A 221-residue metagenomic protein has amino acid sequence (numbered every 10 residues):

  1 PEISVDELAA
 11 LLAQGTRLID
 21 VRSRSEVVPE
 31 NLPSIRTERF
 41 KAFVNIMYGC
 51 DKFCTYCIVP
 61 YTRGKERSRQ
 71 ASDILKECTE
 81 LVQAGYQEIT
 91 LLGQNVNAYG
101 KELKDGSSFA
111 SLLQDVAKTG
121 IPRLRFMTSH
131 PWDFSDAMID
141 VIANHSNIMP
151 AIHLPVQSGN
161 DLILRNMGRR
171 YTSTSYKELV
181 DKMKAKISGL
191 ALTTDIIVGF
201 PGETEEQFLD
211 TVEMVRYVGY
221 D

Functional and structural regions predicted by a protein language model:
P1-Y99, A137, I142, I152 (+3 more regions): Proteins enriched for Cys/Gly/acidic motifs involved in redox and nucleic-acid/cofactor modification
Q83-F208: Conserved SAM/AdoMet-binding glycine-rich loop
E203, Y217-Y220: Contiguous mid-protein beta-loop-alpha structural module that forms a pocket-lining wall or clamp of enzyme active
